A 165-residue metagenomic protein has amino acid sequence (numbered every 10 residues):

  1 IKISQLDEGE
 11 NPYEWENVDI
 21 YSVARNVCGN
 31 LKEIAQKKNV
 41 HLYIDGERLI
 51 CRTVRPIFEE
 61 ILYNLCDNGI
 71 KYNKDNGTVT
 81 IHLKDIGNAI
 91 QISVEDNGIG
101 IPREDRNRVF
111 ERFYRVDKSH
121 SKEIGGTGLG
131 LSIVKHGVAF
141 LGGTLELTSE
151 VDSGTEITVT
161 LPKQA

Functional and structural regions predicted by a protein language model:
E14-G29: A conserved beta-strand-to-alpha-helix junction within the catalytic ATP-binding
I34-L49: Short conserved segments within the C-terminal catalytic ATPase subdomain
G69-I70: Short helix-loop "hinge" at the ATP-lid/N-box region of the Bergerat-fold HATPase_c
N76-N88: Short beta-strand/loop element within the Bergerat-fold HATPase_c
D96: Acidic ATP/Mg2+-coordinating residue in the GHKL
I101-R115, K135: Short conserved segment of the HATPase_c
